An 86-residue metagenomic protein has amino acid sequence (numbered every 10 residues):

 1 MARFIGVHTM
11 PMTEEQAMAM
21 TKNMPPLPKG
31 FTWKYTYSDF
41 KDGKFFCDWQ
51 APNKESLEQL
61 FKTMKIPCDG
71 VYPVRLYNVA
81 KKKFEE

Functional and structural regions predicted by a protein language model:
M1-L27, T32-K34, D39-K44, K54-E55 (+1 more regions): Short S/T/G/P-rich N-terminal loop/turn motif that feeds into the first structured element of a domain
K29, M64-P67: Short, structured coil segments at secondary-structure junctions
F61: Short, flexible helix/strand-to-coil boundary loops that buttress conserved ligand/catalytic motifs in alpha/beta
I66-V79: Conserved short beta-strand edge segments in small beta-sheet-based binding/regulatory domains
